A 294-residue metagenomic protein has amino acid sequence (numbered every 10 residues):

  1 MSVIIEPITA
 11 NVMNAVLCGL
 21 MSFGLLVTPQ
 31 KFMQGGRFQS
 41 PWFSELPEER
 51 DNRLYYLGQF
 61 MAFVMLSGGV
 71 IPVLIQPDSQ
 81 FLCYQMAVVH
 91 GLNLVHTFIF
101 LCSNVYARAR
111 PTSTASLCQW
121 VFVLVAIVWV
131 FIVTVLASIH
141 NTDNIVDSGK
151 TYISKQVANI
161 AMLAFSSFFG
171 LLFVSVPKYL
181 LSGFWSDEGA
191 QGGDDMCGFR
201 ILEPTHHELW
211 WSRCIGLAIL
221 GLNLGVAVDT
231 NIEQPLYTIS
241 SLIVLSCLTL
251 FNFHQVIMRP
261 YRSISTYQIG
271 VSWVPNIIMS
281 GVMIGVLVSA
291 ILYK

Functional and structural regions predicted by a protein language model:
M1-L20, N52-R53, T142-S167, I201-H206: Cytosolic juxtamembrane helix and N-cap/initiation of the first transmembrane helix
I8-V27, F63, V123-V133, Q156-K178 (+2 more regions): Alpha-helical transmembrane segments of multi-pass integral membrane proteins
C18-N52, S167-H206: Hydrophobic transmembrane helix segments
G19-L20, N52-P77, V88-V95, A164-G170 (+2 more regions): Core segments of alpha-helical transmembrane spans in multipass integral membrane proteins
Q85, L101-I139: Hydrophobic, ordered structural segments
M86-F98, Q119-F131, T238-F253, G270-L287: Hydrophobic alpha-helical segments of small multi-pass membrane proteins
T97-L117, F251-V271: Membrane-helix boundary connector in multi-pass membrane proteins
S103-N104, I127-N144, N252-V256, S280-K294: Membrane-water interface at the C-terminal end of transmembrane alpha helices
